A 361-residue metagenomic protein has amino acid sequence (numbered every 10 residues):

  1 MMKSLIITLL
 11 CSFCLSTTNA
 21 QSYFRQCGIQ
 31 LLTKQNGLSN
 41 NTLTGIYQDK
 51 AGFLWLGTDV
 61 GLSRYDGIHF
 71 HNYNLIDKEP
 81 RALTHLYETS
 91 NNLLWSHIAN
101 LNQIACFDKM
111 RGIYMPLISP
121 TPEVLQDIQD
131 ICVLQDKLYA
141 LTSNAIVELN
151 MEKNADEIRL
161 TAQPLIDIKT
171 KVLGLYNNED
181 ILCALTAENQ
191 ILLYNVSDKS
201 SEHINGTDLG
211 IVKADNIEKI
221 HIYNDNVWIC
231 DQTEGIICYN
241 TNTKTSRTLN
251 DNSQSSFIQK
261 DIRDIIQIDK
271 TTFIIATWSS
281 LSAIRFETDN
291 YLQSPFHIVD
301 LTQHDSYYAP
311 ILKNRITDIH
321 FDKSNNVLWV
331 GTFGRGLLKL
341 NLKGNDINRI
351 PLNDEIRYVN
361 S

Functional and structural regions predicted by a protein language model:
M1-S361: Carboxylate-rich, polar loop motifs that coordinate divalent cations or form catalytic acidic clusters
